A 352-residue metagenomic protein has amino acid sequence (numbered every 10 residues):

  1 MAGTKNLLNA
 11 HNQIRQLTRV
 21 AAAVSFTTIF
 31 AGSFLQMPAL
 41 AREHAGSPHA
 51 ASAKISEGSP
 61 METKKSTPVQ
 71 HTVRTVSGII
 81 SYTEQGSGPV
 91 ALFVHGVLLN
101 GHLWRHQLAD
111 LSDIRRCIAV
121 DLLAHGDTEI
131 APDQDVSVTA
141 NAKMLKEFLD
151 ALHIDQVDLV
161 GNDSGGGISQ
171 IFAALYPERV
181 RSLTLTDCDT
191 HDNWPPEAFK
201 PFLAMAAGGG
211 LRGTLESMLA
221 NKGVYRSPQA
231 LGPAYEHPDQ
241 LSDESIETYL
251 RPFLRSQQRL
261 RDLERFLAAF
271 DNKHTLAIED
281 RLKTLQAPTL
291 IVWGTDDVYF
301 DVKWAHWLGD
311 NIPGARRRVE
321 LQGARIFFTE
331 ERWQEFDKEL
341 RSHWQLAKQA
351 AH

Functional and structural regions predicted by a protein language model:
L7-L8, N12-R19, S25-A91, S112-R115 (+4 more regions): Alpha/beta-hydrolase fold catalytic core
I55, P60-T67, G78-I80, V97 (+6 more regions): Flexible "cap/lid" subdomain of the alpha/beta-hydrolase fold that forms the substrate-access gate
E84-D127: Conserved HGGG/HGGXW glycine-rich cap/lid loop of the alpha/beta-hydrolase fold
G86, L108, E129, P196 (+2 more regions): Short, flexible helix/strand-to-coil boundary loops that buttress conserved ligand/catalytic motifs in alpha/beta
P89, T190, R325: Residue-level detector of flexible, active-site-proximal loop/helix-junction positions within diverse enzyme catalytic
H102, K303, Q334: A conserved mid-protein helix/loop that constitutes part of the nucleotide-sugar donor-binding site
A324-D337: Catalytic histidine-centered segment of alpha/beta-hydrolase-like enzymes
